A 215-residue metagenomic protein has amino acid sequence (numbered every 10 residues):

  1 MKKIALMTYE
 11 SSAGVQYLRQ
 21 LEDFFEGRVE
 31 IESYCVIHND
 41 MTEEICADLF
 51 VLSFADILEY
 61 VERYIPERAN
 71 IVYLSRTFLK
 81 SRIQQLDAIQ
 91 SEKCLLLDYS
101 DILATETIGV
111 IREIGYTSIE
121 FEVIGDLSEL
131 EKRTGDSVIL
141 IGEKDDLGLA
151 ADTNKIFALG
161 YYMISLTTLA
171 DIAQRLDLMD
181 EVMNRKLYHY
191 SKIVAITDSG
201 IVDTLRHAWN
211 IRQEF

Functional and structural regions predicted by a protein language model:
M1-K2: Non-catalytic signal-transmission and effector/linker regions of two-component phosphorelay proteins
A5-F24, D56-Y60, Y64-V110, N154-G200: Ser/Thr/Gly-rich flexible loops in soluble cytosolic domains mediating phosphotransfer, phosphorylation
L6, S33-Y34, F50-S53, L95-D98 (+1 more regions): Short, hydrophobic beta-strand segments that form beta-sheet elements in well-ordered domains
D23-C46, S75-Q85, E113-G135: A short, well-structured beta->alpha microelement
V29, D48, R68-N70, I119 (+2 more regions): A structural micro-motif
V36-D40, F54-E59, D101-I102, D126-L127 (+1 more regions): Short, polar loop motifs at secondary-structure junctions
T42-C46, E59-E67, K132-T134, L147-N154: Short loop/helix-cap segments at secondary-structure boundaries that form the rim of catalytic
A195-F215: Short regulatory/linker helices and ligand/cofactor-binding micro-motifs at input modules
